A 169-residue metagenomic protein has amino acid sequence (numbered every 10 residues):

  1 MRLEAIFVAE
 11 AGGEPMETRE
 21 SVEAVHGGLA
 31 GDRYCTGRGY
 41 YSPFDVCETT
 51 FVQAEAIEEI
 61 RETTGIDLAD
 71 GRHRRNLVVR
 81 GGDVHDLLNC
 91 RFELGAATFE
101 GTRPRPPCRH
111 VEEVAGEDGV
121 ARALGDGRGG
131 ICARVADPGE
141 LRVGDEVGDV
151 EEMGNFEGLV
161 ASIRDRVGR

Functional and structural regions predicted by a protein language model:
M1-R169: Metal-cofactor-dependent catalytic cores
